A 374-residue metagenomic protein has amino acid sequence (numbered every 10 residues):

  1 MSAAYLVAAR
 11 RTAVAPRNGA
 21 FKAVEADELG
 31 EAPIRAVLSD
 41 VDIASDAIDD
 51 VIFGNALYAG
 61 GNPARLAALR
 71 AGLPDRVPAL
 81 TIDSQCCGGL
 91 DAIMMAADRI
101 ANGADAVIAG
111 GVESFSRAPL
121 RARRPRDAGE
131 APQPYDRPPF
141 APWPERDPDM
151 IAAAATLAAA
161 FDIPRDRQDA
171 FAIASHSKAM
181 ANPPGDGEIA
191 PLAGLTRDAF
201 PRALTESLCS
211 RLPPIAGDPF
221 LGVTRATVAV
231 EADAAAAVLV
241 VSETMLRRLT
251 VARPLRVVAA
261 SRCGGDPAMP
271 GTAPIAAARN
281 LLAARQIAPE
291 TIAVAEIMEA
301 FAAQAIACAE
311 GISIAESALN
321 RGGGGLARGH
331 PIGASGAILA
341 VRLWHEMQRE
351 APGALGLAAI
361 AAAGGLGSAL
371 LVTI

Functional and structural regions predicted by a protein language model:
M1-N18: N-terminal amphipathic/basic leader segments beginning at the initiator methionine
R11-T12, A23-V24, L29, D40 (+3 more regions): N-terminal extracellular/periplasmic Venus flytrap/periplasmic-binding protein-like
P16, D98-F161: Glycine-rich loop/linker segments at domain edges
K22-C87, D91-I100, A104-A106, V112-A128 (+3 more regions): Conserved beta-ketoacyl condensing-enzyme motif
A26-V41, P63, A67, A92 (+6 more regions): Short, well-ordered amphipathic alpha-helical segments that serve as non-catalytic structural scaffolds within diverse
G54-A106, E145-D149, A203-V230, G311-V341 (+1 more regions): Conserved catalytic cysteine-centered active-site region of acyl-thioester-dependent Claisen-condensing enzymes
S84-E113, A158-P184, V238-M245, A309 (+2 more regions): Active-site-proximal alpha-helical scaffold in enzymes
E243-T291: Glycine- and Gly-Pro-enriched alpha-helical subdomains that act as flexible, kink-prone "lid/hinge" or packing modules
